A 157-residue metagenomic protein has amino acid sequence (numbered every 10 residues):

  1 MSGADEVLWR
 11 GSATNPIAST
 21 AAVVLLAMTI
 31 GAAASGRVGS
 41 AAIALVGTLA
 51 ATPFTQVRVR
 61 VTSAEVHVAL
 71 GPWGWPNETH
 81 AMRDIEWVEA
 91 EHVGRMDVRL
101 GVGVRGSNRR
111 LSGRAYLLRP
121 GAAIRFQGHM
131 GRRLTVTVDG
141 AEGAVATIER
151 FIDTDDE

Functional and structural regions predicted by a protein language model:
M1-A34, A115-Y116, G128-R133, T147 (+1 more regions): N-terminal membrane-targeting/pre-transmembrane regions
S2, R37-A41, T62-A64: Short, charged, low-hydrophobicity "junction" segments
V24-I30, A34, A44-P53, R60: N-terminal membrane-anchoring alpha-helices
S35-A44, V136: Short, aromatic-rich membrane-interface segments at the entry and exit of alpha-helical transmembrane domains
S40-T52, G106-N108, G113-L117: Short, solvent-exposed secondary-structure boundary motifs
T48-G71, W75: Transmembrane-cytosolic junction motif
A69-D139: Non-transmembrane, membrane-adjacent beta-strand/coil modules in membrane-associated proteins and peripheral
T137-E157: Cytosol-/stroma-facing membrane-proximal "stalk/adaptor" domains immediately downstream of transmembrane anchors
